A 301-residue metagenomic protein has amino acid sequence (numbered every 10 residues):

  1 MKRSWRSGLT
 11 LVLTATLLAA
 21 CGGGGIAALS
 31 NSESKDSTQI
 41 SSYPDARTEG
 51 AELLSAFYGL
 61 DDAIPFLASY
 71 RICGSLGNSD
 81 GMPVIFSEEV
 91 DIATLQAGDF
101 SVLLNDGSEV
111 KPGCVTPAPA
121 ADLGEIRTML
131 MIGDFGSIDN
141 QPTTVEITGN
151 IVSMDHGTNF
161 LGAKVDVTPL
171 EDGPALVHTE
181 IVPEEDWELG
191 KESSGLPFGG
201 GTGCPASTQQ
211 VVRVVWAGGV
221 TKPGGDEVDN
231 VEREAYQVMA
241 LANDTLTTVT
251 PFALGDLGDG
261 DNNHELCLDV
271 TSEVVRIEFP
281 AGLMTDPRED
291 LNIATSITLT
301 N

Functional and structural regions predicted by a protein language model:
M1-L9: Bacterial N-terminal signal peptides that target proteins for export
T10-A20: Bacterial N-terminal signal peptides
G22-N301: Non-catalytic beta-sheet/beta-sandwich ligand-binding modules that flank or precede catalytic cores
